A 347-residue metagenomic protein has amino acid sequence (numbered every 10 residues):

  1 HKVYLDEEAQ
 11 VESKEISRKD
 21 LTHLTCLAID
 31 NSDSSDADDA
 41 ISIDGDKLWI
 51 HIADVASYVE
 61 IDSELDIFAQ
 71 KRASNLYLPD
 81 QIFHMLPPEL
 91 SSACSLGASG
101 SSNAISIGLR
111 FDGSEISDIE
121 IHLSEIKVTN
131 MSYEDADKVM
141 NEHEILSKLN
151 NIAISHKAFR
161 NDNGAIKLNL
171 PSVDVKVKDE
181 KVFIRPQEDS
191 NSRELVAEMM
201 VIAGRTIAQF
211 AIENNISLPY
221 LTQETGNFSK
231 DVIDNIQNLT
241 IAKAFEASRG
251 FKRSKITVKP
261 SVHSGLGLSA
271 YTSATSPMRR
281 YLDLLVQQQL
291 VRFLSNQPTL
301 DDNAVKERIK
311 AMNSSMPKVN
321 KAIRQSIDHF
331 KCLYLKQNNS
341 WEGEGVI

Functional and structural regions predicted by a protein language model:
E7-I347: Electropositive polyanion-binding surfaces
